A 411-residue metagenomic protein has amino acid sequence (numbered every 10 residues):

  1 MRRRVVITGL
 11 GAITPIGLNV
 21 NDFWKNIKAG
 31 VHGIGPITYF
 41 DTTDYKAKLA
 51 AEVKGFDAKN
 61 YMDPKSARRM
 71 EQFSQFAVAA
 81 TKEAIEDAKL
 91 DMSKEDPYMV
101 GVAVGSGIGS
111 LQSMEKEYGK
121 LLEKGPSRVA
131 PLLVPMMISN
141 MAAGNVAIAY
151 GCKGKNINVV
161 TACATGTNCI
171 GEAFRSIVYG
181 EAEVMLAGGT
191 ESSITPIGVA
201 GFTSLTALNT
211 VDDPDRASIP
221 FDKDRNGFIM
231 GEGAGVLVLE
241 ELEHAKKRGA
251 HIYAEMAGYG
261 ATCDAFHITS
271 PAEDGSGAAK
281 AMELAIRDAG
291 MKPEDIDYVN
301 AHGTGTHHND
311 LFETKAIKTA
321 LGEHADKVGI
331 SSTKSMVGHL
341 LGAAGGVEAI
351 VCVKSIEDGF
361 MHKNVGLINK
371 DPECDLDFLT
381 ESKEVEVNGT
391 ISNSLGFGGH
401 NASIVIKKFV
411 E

Functional and structural regions predicted by a protein language model:
M1-S66, E243-E255, I350-N364, K407-E411: ACP-dependent fatty acid/polyketide chain-elongation machinery
R4-T8, H32-G35, D213-A289, Y298 (+1 more regions): Condensing-enzyme catalytic core mediating Claisen C-C bond formation in acyl metabolism
I7, D22-F23, K28-T161, T190-V199 (+1 more regions): Conserved beta-ketoacyl condensing-enzyme motif
A77-A88, A142, C169, E240-L242 (+4 more regions): Short, well-ordered amphipathic alpha-helical segments that serve as non-catalytic structural scaffolds within diverse
A77-L90, S139-A143, A147-E191, I229-A250 (+2 more regions): Active-site-proximal alpha-helical scaffold in enzymes
A84-D96, A149, A245-G249, M282-Y298 (+1 more regions): Phosphate/pyrophosphate-binding loops at sites that engage ATP/ADP/AMP, CoA/4′-phosphopantetheine, polyphosphate
E123-A130, G171, R175, E191-K247 (+2 more regions): Glycine-/small-residue-rich "gating" segment that lines the acyl/pantetheine channel and substrate pocket
E181-N226, Y259-E273, G303-D310, K327-L376: Acyl-CoA/ACP chain-elongation machinery
